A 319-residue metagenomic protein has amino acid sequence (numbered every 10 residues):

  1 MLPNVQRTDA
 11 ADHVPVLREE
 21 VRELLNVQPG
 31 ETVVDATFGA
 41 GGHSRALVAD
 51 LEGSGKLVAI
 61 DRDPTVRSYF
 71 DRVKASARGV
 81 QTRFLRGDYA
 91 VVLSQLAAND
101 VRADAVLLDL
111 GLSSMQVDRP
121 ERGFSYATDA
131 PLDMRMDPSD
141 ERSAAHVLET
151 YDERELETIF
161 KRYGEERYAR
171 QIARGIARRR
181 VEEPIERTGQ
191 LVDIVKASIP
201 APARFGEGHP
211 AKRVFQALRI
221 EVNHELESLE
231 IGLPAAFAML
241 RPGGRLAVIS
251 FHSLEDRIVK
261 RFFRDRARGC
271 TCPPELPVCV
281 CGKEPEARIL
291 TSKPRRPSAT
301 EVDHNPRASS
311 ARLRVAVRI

Functional and structural regions predicted by a protein language model:
M1-I319: S-adenosyl-L-methionine-dependent methyltransferase catalytic core, i.e., the SAM/SAH-binding region
